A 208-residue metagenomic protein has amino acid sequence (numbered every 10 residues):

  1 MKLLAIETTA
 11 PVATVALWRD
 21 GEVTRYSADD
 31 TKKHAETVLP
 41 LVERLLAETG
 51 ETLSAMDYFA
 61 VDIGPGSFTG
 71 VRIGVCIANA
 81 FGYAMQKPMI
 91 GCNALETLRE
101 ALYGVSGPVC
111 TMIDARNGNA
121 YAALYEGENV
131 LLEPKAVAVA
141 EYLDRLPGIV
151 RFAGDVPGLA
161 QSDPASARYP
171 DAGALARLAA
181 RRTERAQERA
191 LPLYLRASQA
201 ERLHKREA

Functional and structural regions predicted by a protein language model:
M1-I63, Y169: N-terminal beta-alpha supersecondary unit
V23, C76-Y83, G127-V130: A glycine- and small-aliphatic-rich helix-loop capping segment at beta-alpha/alpha-beta transitions that lines
D30-K33, P88-D171, E184-E188, Y194 (+1 more regions): Surface "functional belts" at beta-alpha junctions
V38, V42-L45, T49, L98-R99 (+2 more regions): Generic hydrophobic alpha-helical segments
L45-T49, A84, L102, A172-T183: Stable alpha-helical structural segments in soluble proteins, enriched in small hydrophobic residues
A47-S54, Y83-C92, G107: Phosphate-handling active-site elements
Y58-M89, A94: DPxDG-like acidic metal-binding loop motif
